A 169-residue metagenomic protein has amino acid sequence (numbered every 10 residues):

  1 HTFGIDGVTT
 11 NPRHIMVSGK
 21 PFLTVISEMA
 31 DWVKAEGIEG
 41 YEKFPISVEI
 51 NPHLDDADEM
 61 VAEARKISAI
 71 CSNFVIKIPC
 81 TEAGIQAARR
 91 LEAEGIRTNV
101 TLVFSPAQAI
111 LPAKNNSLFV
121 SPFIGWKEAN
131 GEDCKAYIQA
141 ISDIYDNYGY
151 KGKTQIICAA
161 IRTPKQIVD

Functional and structural regions predicted by a protein language model:
H1-I5, T10-E94, I124: Active-site beta->alpha loop and helix N-cap motifs at the rims of alpha/beta catalytic domains
H1-T2, A62-E63, A87, S105-N115 (+1 more regions): Catalytic cores of alpha/beta
G7, P12-I15, L102, L118-G131 (+1 more regions): Glycine-rich phosphate-binding active-site loops on the catalytic face of alpha/beta enzymes
V17-K20, Q108-K114, A129-A136: Short, charged, surface-exposed secondary-structure boundary motifs
S47-D56, S72-T81, R97-I110, S121-G131 (+1 more regions): Catalytic beta/alpha-barrel core
E82, E132-Y148: Short loop-to-alpha-helix "cap/lid" segments that border enzyme active sites across diverse enzyme classes
Y145-D169: C-terminal alpha-helical cap/extension of soluble enzyme domains
